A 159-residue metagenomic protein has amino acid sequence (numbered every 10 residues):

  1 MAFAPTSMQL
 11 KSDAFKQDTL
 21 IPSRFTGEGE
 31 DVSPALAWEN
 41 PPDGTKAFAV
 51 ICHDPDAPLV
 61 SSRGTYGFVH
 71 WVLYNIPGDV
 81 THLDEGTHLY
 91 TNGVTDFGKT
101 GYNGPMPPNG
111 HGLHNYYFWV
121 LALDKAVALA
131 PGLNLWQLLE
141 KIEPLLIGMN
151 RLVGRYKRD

Functional and structural regions predicted by a protein language model:
M1-D159: N-terminus-centered regions that define maturation/targeting leaders and the start of the first functional domain
